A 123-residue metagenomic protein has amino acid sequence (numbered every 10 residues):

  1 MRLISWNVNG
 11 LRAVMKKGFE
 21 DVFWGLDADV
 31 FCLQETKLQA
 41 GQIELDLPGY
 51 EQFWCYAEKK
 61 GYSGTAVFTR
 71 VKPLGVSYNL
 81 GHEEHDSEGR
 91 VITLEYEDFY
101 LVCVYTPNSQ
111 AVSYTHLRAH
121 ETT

Functional and structural regions predicted by a protein language model:
M1-L47, A57, Y62, Y78: N-terminal, active-site-proximal structural segment of metallo-dependent hydrolase catalytic domains
L11-M15, D86, R118: Soluble or luminal CAZymes and related metallo-dependent hydrolases
K37, Q42-A111: Structured beta-strand-rich core segments of catalytic domains in phosphoester-bond hydrolases
H116-T123: Single conserved hydrophobic/aromatic residue that forms the stacking wall/gate of nucleotide- or nucleobase-binding
